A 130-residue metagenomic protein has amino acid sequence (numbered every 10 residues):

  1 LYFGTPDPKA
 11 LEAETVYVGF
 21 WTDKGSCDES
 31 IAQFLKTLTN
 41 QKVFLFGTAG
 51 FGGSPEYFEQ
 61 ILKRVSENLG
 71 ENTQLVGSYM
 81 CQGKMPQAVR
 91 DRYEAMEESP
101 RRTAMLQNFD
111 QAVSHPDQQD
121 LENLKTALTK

Functional and structural regions predicted by a protein language model:
L1-Y2, T73: A generic structural motif
Y2-E12: Short acidic low-complexity segments
A13-V18, D23-K130: FMN-binding flavodoxin-like domain, especially the glycine-rich phosphate-binding loop
